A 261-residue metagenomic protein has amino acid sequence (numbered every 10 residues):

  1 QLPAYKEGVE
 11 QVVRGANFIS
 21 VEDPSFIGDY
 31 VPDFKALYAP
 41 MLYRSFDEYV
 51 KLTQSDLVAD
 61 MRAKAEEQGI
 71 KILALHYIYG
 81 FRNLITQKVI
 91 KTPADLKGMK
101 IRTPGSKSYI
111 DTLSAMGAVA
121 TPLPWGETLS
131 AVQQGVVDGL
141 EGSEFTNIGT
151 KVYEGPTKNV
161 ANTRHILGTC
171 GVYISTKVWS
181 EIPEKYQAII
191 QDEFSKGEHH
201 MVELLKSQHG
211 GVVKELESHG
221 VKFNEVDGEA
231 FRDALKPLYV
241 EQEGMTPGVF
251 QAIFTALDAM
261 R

Functional and structural regions predicted by a protein language model:
Q1-E48, D56-L57, A63-R261: N-terminal secretory/targeting leader peptides
K51: Short beta-strand-centered segments that line the small-molecule binding cleft or hinge of alpha/beta clamshell
